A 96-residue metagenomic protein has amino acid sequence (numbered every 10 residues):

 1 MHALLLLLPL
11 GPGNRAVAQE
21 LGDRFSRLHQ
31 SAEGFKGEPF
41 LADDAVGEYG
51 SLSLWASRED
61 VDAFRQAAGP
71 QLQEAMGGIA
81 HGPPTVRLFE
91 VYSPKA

Functional and structural regions predicted by a protein language model:
M1-Y49, A56-A67, A80-A96: Short S/T/G/P-rich N-terminal loop/turn motif that feeds into the first structured element of a domain
H29, Q71-A75: A common structural junction motif
